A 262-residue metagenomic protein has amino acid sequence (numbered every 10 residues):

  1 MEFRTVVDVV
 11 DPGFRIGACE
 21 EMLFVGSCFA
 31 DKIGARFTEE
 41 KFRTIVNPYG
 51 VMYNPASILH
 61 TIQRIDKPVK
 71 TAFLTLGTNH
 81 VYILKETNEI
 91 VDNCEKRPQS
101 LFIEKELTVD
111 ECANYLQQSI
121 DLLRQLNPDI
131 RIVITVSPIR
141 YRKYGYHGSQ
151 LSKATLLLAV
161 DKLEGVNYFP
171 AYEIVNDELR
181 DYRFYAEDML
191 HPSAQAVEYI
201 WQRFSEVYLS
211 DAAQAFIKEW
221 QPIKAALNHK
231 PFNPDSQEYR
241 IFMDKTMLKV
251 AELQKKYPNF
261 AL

Functional and structural regions predicted by a protein language model:
M1-L262: Extracellular glycan-modifying ectodomains
